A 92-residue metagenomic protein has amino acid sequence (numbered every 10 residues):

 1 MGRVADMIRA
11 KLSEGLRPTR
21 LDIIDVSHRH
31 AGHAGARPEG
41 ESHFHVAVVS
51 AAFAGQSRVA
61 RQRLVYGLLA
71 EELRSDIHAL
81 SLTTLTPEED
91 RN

Functional and structural regions predicted by a protein language model:
M1-R37: N-terminal first-folded block
R17-T19, G40-F44, D76-L80: A generic structural signal for short beta-strands and their flanking turns/coil linkers
R20-D22, A34, E41, P87-N92: Ser/Thr/Pro-rich, acidic low-complexity intrinsically disordered regulatory segments
I24, A47-V49, S81-L85: Solvent-exposed beta-strand sheet faces enriched in polar/charged residues
G32-S50: A short, structured beta-strand/loop element
A54-S57: Short, conserved charged micro-motifs
V59-N92: C-terminal structural segments of small proteins and small subunits
